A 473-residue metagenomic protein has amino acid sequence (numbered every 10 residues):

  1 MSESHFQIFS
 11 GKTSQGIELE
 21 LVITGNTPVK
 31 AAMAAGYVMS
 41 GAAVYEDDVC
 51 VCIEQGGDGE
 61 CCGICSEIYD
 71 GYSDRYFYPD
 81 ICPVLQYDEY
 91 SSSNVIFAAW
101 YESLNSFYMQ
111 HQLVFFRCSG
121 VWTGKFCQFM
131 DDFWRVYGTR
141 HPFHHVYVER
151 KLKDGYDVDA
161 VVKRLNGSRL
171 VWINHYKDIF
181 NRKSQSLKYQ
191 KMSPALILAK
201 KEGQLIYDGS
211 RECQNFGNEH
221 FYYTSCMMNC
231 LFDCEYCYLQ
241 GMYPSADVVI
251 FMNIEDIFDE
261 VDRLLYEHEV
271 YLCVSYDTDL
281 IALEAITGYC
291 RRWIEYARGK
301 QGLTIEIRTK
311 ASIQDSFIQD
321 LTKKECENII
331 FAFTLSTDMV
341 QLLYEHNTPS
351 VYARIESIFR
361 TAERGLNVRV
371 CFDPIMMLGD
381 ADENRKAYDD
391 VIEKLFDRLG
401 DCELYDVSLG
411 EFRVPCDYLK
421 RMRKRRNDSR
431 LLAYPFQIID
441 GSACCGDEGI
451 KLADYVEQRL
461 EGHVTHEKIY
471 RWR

Functional and structural regions predicted by a protein language model:
S2, C52, C62-C65, I81-H220: Flexible, acidic/Gly-rich N-terminal and inter-domain linker regions that tether and position cofactor-handling modules
T27-M39, A43: A short, charged, amphipathic alpha-helix used as a generic interaction element across diverse proteins
S92, I197-H220, E235-A332: Conserved Radical SAM active-site core
W100-P142, D157, L409-G410, V414 (+1 more regions): C-terminal accessory extensions appended to soluble enzyme cores
T224-C234: Cysteine-centered iron-sulfur cluster-binding motifs in ferredoxin-type domains/subunits of redox enzymes
T278-I281, S312-D315, I329-T348, P374-G379 (+2 more regions): Conserved radical SAM core fold
T287, I330-F333, A381-G400, R425-A433 (+1 more regions): Short, electropositive alpha-helical surface patch
A353-Y418, Y470: Conserved C-terminal portion of the radical SAM core fold that forms the substrate/S-adenosylmethionine-binding
